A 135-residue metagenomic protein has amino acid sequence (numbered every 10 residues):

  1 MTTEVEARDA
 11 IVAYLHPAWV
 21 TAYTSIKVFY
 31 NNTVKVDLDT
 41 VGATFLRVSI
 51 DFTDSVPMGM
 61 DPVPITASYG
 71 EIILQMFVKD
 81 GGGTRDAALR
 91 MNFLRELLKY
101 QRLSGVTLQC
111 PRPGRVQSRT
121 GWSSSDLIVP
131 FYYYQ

Functional and structural regions predicted by a protein language model:
M1-P62, T84-R85, L89-N92: Small/polar-rich, solvent-exposed N-terminal microdomains that initiate assembly or binding
T21-Y23, N92-Q135: Acidic-leaning, charged glycine-interspersed low-complexity segments
D39, V63-I65, V116-T120: Sterically constrained small-residue positions within well-ordered secondary structures of folded domains
S49-D51, P62-Y69, I73, S104-L108: Amphipathic, alpha-helical segments enriched in basic
P64-D80, S123-Y134: Oligomerization/assembly interface segments of phage tail-like spikes and tubes
G81-G82, L103: Residues in soluble alpha-helical coiled-coils and helical-bundle/repeat scaffolds
